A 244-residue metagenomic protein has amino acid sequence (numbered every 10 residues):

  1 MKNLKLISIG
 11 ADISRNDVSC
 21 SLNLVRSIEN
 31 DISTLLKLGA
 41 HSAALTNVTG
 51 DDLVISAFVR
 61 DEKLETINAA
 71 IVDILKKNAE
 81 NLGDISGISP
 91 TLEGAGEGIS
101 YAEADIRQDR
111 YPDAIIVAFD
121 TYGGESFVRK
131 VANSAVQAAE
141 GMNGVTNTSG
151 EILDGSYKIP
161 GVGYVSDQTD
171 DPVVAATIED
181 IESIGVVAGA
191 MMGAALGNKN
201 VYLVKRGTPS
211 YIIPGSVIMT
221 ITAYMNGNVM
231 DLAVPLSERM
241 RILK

Functional and structural regions predicted by a protein language model:
M1-K244: Regulatory and interdomain segments flanking nucleotide-handling catalytic cores in signaling/defense enzymes
